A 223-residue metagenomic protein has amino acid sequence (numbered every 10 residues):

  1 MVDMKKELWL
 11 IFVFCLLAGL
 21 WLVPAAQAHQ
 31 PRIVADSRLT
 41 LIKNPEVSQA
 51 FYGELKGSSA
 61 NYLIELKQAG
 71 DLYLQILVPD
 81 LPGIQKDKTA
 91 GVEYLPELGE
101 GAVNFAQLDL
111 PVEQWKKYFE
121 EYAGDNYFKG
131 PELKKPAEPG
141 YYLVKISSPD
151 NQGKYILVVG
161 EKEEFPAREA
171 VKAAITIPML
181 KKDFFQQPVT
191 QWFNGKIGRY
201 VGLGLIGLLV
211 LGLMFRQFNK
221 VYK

Functional and structural regions predicted by a protein language model:
M1-G70, G198: N-terminal pre-first-transmembrane soluble regions of secretory-pathway and organelle membrane proteins
H29-L39, Y62, T89-E100, E132-Y222: C-terminal edge strands of extracellular/lumenal beta-sandwich accessory domains
G53, I64, G101-L108, K135: Generic detection of short hydrophobic beta-strand segments and adjacent strand-loop junctions
L55-G57, E65-A69, A123, K135-P139 (+1 more regions): Surface-exposed coil/turn segments at beta-strand junctions on protein surfaces, enriched
N61-I84, Y142-S148: Hydrophobic beta-strand segments within beta-rich accessory/binding domains
G70-E113: Mid-chain, structured segments of secreted extracytoplasmic proteins
A106-K135: Extended, solvent-exposed segments with strong compositional bias
